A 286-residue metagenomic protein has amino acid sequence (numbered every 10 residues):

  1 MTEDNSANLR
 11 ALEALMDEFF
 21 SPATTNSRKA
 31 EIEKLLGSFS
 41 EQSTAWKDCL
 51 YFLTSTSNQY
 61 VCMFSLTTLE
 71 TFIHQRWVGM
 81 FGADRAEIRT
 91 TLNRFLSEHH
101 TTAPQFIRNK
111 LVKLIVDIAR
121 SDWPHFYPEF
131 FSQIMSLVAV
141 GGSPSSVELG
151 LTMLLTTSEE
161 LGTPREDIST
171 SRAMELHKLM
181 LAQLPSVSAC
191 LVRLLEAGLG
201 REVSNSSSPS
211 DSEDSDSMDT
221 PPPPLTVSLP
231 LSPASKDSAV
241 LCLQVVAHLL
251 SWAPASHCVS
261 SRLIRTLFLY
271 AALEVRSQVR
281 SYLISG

Functional and structural regions predicted by a protein language model:
M1-W46: N-terminal alpha-helical scaffolding segments that mark the starts of alpha-solenoid/helical-repeat architectures
N5-L9, E41-C49, D84-H100, W123-V147 (+2 more regions): Amphipathic alpha-helical segments within extended alpha-helical solenoids and repeat-rich scaffolds in large
S6-R10, F39-T44, F72-Q75, E159 (+1 more regions): Alpha-helix capping and inter-helical loop/turn segments
R28-L36, F64-I73, F106-V116, S145-L161 (+2 more regions): Amphipathic alpha-helical elements of HEAT/ARM-like alpha-solenoid repeat scaffolds that form extended
Q42, H74-R76, D117, S121 (+4 more regions): Alpha-solenoid helical repeat scaffolds
N58-T102, N109: Eukaryotic helix-linker segments that join adjacent hydrophobic helices
N205, L243-V246, S251-I264: Extended alpha-helical solenoid scaffold regions that build the rod-like backbones of large eukaryotic assemblies
